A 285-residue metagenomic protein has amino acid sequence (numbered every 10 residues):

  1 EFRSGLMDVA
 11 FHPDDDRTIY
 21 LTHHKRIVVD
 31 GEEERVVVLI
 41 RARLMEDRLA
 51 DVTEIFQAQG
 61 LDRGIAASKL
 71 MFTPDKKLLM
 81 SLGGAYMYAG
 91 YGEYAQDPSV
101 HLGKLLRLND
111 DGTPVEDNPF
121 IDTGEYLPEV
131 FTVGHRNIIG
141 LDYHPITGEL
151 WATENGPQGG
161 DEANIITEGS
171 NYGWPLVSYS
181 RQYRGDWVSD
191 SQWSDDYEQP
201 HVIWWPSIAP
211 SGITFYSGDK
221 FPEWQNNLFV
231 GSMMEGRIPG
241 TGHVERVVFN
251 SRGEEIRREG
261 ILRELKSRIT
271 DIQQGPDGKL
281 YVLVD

Functional and structural regions predicted by a protein language model:
E1, A42-L61, V100-N137, V188-P206 (+1 more regions): Blade-edge beta-strand/turn elements of extracellular beta-propeller and related beta-sheet repeat scaffolds
E1-A89, G140, G148-A152, G156 (+2 more regions): Acidic, Gly/Ser/Thr-rich repeat motifs that build Ca2+-stabilized beta-propeller blades
V38-I40, D97, K104-L106, E162-N164 (+1 more regions): A short loop-to-beta-strand structural motif that recurs across blades of beta-propeller domains
A67, A89-Q96, P128: Flexible, glycine/proline-enriched loop segments at strand-loop-helix junctions that form or flank small-ligand binding
G90, W174-V188, S194: Core domains of carbohydrate- and sulfate-ester-processing enzymes
P114-D117, L150-T153, N171-V177: Acidic/polar loop patches that form or flank catalytic/metal-binding clefts of enzymes that bind anionic ligands
Y126-T167: Repeat-solenoid scaffold signature
I165, Y172-G173, V177-R181, G240-D285: Extended hydrophobic/aromatic segments used for targeting, binding, or gating
